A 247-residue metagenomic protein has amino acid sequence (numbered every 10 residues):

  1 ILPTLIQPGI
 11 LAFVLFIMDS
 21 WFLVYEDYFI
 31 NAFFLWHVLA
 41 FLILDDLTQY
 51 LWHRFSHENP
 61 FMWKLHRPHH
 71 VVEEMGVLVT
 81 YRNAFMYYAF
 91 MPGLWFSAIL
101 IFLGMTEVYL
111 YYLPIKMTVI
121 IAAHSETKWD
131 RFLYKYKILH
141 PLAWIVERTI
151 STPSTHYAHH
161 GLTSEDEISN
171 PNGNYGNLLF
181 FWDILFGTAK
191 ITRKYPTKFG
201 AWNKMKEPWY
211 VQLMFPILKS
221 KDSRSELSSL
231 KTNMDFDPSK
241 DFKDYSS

Functional and structural regions predicted by a protein language model:
L2-F13, D27, N31-Y195: Membrane-embedded catalytic scaffold of the fatty acid hydroxylase/desaturase
M18-F29: Membrane-interface helix termini and inter-helical loops of multi-pass transporters
V108, T192-S246: A membrane-cytosol interface segment of integral membrane proteins
